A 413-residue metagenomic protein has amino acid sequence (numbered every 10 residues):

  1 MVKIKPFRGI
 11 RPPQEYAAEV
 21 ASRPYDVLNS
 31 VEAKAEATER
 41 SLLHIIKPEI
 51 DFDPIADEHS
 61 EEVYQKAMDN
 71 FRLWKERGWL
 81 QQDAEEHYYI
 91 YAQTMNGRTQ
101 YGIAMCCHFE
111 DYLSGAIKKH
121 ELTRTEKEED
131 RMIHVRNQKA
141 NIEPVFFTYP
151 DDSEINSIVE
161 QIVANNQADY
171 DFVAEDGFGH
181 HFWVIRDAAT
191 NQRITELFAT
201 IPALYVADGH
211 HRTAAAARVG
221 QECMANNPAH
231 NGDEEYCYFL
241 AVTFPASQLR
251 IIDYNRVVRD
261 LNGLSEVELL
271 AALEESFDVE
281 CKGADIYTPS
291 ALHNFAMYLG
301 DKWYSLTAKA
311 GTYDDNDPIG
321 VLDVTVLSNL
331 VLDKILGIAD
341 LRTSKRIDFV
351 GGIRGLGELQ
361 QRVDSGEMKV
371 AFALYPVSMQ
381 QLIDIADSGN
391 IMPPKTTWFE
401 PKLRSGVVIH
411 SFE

Functional and structural regions predicted by a protein language model:
M1-E413: Surface-exposed, charge/polar-rich loops and edge strands
